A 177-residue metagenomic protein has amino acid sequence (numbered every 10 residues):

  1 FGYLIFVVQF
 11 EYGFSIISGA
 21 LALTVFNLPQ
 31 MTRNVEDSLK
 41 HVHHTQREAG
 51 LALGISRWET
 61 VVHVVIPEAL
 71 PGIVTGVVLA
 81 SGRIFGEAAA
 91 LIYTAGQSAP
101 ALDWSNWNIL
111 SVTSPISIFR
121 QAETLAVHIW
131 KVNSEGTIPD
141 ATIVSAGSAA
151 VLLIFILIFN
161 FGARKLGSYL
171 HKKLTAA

Functional and structural regions predicted by a protein language model:
F1-A20: Generic hydrophobic transmembrane alpha-helix motif, especially the helices
G19-N27: Small-residue-enriched core segments of transmembrane alpha-helices in multipass membrane transport and channel
M31, V35, R57-A95: Transmembrane alpha-helices
E36-R47: Membrane-helix/interface signature in polytopic inner-membrane proteins
T45, S56-R57: Short coil/turn motifs that cap or connect alpha-helices
L91-L152: Interhelical loop and adjacent transmembrane-helix boundary motif in polytopic membrane transport permeases
L153-K165: Generic alpha-helical transmembrane segments of integral inner-membrane proteins, especially permease/transport modules
G167-A177: Short cytosolic juxtamembrane segments of multi-pass membrane proteins
